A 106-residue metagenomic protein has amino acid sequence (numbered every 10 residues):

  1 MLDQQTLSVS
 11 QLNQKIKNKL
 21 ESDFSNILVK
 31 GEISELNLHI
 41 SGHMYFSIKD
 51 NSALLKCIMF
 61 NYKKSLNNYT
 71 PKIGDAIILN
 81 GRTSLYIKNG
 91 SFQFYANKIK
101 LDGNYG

Functional and structural regions predicted by a protein language model:
M1-G106: Acidic, two-metal ion nucleic-acid-processing modules in DNA metabolism proteins
